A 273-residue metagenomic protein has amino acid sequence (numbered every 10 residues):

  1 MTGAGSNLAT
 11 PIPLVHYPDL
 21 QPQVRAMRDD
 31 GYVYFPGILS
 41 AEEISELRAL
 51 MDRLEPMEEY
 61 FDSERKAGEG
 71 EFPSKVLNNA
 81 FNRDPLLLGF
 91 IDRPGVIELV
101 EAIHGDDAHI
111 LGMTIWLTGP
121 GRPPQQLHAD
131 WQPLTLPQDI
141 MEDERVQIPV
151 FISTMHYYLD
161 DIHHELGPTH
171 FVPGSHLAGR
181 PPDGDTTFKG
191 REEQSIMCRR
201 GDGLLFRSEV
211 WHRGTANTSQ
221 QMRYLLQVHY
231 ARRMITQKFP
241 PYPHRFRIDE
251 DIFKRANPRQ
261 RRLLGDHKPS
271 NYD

Functional and structural regions predicted by a protein language model:
T2-D30, P36-I140, E144: Non-heme Fe(II)-dependent double-stranded beta-helix
T2-L14, F61, P182, G203 (+2 more regions): Non-heme Fe(II)/2-oxoglutarate
D84-G89, R191-Q194, R213-T215: Active-site rim elements
G112-I115, M155-Y157, L226-Y230: A structural signal for short, well-ordered beta-strand segments
R122-M197, I235-P243: Catalytic core of non-heme Fe(II) oxygenases with the double-stranded beta-helix
I162, R207-V210: Short Ser/Thr-interspersed hydrophobic loop/turn segments at strand-loop and sheet-helix junctions that line or gate
